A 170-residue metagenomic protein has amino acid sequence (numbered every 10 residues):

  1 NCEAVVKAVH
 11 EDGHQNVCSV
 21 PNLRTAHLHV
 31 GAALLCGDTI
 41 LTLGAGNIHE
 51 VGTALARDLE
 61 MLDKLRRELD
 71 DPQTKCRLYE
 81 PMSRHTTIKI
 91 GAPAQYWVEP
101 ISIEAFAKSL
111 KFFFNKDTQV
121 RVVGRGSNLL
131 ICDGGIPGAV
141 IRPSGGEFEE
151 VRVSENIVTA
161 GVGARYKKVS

Functional and structural regions predicted by a protein language model:
N1-L62: ATP-dependent carboxylate-amine ligase
R66-Y79, S83-S170: Anion-binding (especially nucleotide phosphate/pyrophosphate-binding) glycine-rich loop and adjoining beta-alpha core
